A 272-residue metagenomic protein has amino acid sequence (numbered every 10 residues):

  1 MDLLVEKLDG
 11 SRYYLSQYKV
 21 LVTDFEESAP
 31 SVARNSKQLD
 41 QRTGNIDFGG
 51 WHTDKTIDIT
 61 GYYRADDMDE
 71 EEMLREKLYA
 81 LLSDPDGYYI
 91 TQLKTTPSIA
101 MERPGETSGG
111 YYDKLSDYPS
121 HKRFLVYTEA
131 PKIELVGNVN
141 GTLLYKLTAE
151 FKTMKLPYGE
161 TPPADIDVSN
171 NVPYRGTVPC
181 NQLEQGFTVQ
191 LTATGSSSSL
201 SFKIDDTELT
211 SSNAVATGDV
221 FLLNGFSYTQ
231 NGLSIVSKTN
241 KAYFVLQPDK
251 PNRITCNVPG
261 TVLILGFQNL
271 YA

Functional and structural regions predicted by a protein language model:
M1-Q38, E72, Q92-K94: Polar/acidic, low-complexity leader/linker segments enriched in S/T/G and N/D
Y18-T23, A130-K132, N213-D219, L270: A short, sequence-level motif marking secondary-structure junctions
V22, T91-L156: Short beta-strand and beta-hairpin "edge-sheet" elements
V22-R64, K132-V139: Short, solvent-exposed beta-alpha or beta-beta edge segments that form flexible loop/patches at the rim of ligand
G44-E70, L78, T142-P157, N252: Oligomerization/assembly interface segments of phage tail-like spikes and tubes
W51-K55, D84, G141-Y145, N181-L183 (+2 more regions): Solvent-exposed loop and beta-edge segments used for protein-protein assembly and interaction
Y62-K94: Compositionally biased, low-complexity regions
P157-A272: Intrinsically disordered, low-complexity segments enriched in serine, threonine, and glycine
